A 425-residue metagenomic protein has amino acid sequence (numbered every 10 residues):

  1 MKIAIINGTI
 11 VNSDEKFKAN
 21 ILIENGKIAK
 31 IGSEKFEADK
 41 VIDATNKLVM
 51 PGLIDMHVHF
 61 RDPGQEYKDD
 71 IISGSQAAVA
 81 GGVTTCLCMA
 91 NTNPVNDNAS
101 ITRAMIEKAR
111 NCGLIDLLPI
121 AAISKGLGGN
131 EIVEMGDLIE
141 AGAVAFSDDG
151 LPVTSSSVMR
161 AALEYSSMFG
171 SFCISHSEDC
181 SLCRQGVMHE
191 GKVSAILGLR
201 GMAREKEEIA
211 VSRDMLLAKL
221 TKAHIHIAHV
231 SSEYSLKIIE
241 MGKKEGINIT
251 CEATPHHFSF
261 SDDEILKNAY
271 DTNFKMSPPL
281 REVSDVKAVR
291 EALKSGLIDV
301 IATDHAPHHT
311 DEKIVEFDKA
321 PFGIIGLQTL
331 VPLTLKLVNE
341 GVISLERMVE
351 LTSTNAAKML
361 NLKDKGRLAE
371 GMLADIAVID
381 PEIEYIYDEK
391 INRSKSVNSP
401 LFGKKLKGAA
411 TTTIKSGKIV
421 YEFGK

Functional and structural regions predicted by a protein language model:
M1-G52: Histidine-rich, glycine-flanked metal-binding segment
G8, E316-K319, E370-K425: C-terminal cap of metal-dependent C-N hydrolases
G8, G26, N46, H57 (+14 more regions): Divalent metal-coordination and catalytic microenvironments
K47-C112: Metal-associated gating/positioning segment near the N- to mid-region
M56-D69, T92, L118-E131, L199-R204: Active-site mouth loops of central-metabolism enzymes
A99-D116, E164-S175: Alpha-helix-loop-beta-strand connector modules within alpha/beta enzyme cores
I132-I301: Histidine/acidic residue-rich metal-binding segments in metalloenzymes
I196-H224, N273, E291-S295, D299-I301 (+1 more regions): His/Asp/Glu-enriched, well-ordered alpha-helical/loop segment that forms or immediately abuts the divalent-metal
